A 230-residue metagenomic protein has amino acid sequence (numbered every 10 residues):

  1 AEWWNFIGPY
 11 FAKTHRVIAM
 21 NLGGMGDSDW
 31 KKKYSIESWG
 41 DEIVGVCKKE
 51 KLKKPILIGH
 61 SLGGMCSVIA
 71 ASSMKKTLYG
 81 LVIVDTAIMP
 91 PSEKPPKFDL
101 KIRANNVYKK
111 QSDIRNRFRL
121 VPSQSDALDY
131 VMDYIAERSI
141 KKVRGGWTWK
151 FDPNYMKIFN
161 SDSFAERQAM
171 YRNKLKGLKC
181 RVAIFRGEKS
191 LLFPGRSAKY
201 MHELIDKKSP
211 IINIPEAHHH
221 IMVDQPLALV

Functional and structural regions predicted by a protein language model:
A1-G8: The serine-hydrolase catalytic nucleophile loop
P9-A12, I18-I58: Active-site loop/oxyanion-hole signature of alpha/beta-hydrolase fold enzymes
Y10, L52-E93: Conserved hydrolase catalytic core segment
L22-G26, I88, H218-I221: Alpha/beta-hydrolase active-site loop signature
V84-D113: A catalytic-pocket lid/entrance helix-loop region that shapes and gates access to the active site across common
N105-E166: Conserved alpha/beta-hydrolase catalytic His-Asp/Glu region
K141-L204, P210-N213: Conserved serine/cysteine hydrolase catalytic core
I214-L227: Catalytic histidine-centered segment of alpha/beta-hydrolase-like enzymes
